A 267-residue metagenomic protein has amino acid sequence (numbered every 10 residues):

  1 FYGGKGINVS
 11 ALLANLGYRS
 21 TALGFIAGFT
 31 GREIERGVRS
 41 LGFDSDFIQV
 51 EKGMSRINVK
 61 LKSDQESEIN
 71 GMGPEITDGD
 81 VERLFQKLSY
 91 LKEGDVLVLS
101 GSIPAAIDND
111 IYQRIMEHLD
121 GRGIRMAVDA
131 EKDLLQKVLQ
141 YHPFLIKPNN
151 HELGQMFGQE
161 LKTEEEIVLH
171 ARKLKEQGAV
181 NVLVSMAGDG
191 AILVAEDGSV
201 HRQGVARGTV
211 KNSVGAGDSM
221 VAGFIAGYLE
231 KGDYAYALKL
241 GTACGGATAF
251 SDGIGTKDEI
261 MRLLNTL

Functional and structural regions predicted by a protein language model:
F1-M54: Substrate-binding N-lobe of the ribokinase-like
L13, N149, G217: Short, conserved phosphate/pyrophosphate- and ester-handling motifs at nucleotide-, phospho-/glycolipid
V50, L61-E93: Conserved phosphate-binding/catalytic loop of the ribokinase/pfkB sugar-kinase fold
D95-V96, N181: Structural motif
V96-E166: Conserved beta-alpha-beta core of the PfkB/ribokinase-like small-molecule kinase fold
H118, Q136, E164-L267: Conserved phosphate-binding/catalytic region of the ribokinase-like
